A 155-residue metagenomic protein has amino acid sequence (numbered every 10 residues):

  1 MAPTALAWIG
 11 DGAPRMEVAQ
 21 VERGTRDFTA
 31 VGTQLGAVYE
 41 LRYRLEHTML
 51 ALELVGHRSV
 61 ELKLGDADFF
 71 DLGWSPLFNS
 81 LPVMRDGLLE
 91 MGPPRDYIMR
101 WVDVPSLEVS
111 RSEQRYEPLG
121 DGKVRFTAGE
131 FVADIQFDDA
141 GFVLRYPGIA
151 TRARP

Functional and structural regions predicted by a protein language model:
M1-A13, L54-D121: Solvent-exposed helix/loop surface patches that form functional interfaces
M1-E40, L88, R100-V102, Y146 (+1 more regions): N-terminal cleavable signal peptides for secretion/export
G24-A30, T48-A51, P118-R125: Short, hydrophobic/aromatic-rich segments at coil-to-beta transitions
F28-A30, Q34-L64: Hydrophobic/aromatic-rich structural module bridging two neighboring secondary-structure elements via a short loop
T29-V31, E53-V55, R125-T127, Q136 (+1 more regions): Beta-strand residues in well-ordered beta-sheet regions across diverse protein folds
E40-Y43, E113-Y116, A133-I135: Hydrophobic/aromatic beta-strand elements that line small-molecule binding cavities or substrate pockets in beta-rich
T48-L50, D66-W74, A140-Y146: Short, surface-exposed linear segments at secondary-structure transitions and domain or protein termini
G129-P155: C-terminal structured interaction module
